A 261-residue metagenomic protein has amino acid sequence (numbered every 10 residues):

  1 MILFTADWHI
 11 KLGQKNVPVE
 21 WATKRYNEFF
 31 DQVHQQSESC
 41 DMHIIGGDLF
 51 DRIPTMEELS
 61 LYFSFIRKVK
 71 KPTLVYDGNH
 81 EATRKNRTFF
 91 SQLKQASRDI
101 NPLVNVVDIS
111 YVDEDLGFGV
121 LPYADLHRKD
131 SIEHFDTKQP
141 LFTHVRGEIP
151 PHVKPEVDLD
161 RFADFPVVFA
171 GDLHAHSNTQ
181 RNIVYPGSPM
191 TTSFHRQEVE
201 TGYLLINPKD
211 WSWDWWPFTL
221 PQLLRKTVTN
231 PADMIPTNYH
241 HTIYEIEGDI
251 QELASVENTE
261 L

Functional and structural regions predicted by a protein language model:
M1-L61, F65, S131-K138: N-terminal active-site segment of His-dependent metallophosphoesterases
L3, G117-G119, L204: Conserved beta-strand elements of the Class I
F4-A6, H43-D48, T73-R84, P102-I109 (+3 more regions): Active-site neighborhood of phospho(di)ester-bond hydrolases with catalytic His/Asp-centered motifs
Q14-N16, G47-F65, D77, A82-N101 (+3 more regions): Metal-dependent catalytic neighborhoods of phosphoester/phosphodiester hydrolases
E38, M42, N207-L261: Accessory, non-catalytic peripheral segments of nucleic-acid enzymes
C40, K70, T137-K138, F165-P166 (+3 more regions): Short, well-ordered alpha-helix to beta-strand connector turns
E81-R161, P189, D210: Conserved catalytic scaffold of divalent metal-dependent phosphoesterases
P151-W215: Conserved beta-sheet core of the metallophosphoesterase superfamily
